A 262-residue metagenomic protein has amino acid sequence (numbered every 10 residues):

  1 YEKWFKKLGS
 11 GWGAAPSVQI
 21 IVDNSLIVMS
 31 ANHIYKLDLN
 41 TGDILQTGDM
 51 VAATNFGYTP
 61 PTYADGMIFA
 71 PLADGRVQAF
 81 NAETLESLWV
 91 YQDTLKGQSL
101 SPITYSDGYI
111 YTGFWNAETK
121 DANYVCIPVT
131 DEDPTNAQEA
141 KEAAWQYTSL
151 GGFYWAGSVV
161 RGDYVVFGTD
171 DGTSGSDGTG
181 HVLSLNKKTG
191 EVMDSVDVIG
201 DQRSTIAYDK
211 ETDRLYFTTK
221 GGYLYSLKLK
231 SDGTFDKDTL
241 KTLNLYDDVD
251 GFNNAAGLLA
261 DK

Functional and structural regions predicted by a protein language model:
Y1-A15, D38, D43-T54, E86-L95 (+5 more regions): Aromatic (tryptophan-biased) beta-strands that constitute blades/sheets of beta-rich domains
K6-Y35, A52-Q78, Q98-V125, Q146-V182 (+2 more regions): Repeat-blade elements of multi-bladed beta-propeller folds
K187-G190, A260-K262: Short, surface-exposed connector motifs at secondary-structure boundaries
